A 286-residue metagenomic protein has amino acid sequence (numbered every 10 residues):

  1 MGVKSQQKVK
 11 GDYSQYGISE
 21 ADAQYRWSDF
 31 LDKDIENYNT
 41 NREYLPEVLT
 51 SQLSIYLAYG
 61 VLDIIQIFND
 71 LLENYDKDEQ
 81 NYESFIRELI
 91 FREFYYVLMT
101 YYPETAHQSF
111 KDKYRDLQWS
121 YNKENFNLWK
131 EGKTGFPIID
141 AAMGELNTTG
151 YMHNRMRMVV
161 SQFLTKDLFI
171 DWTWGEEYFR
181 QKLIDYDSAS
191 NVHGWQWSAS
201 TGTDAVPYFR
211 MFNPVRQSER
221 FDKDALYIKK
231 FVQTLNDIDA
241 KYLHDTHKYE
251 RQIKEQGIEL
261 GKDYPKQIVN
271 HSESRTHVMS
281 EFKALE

Functional and structural regions predicted by a protein language model:
M1-S109, D222, L226-E286: Glycine/tryptophan-enriched, flexible segments
V48-A240: Active-site-proximal binding-pocket segments
